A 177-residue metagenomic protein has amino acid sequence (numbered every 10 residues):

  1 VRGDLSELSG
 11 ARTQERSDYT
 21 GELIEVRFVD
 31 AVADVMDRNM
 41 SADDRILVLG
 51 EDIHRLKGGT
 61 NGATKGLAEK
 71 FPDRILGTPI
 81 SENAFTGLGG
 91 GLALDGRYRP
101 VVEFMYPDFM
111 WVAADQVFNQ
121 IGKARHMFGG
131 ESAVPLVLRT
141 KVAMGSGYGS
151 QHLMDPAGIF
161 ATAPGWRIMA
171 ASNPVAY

Functional and structural regions predicted by a protein language model:
R2-Y177: Thiamine diphosphate
